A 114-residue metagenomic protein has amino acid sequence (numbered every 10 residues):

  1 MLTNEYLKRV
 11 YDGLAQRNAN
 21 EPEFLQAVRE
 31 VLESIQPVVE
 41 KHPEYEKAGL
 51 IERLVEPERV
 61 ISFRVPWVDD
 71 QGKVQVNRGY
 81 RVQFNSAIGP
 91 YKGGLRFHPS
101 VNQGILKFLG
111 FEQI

Functional and structural regions predicted by a protein language model:
M1-I114: N-terminal ligand-binding/catalytic initiation module
